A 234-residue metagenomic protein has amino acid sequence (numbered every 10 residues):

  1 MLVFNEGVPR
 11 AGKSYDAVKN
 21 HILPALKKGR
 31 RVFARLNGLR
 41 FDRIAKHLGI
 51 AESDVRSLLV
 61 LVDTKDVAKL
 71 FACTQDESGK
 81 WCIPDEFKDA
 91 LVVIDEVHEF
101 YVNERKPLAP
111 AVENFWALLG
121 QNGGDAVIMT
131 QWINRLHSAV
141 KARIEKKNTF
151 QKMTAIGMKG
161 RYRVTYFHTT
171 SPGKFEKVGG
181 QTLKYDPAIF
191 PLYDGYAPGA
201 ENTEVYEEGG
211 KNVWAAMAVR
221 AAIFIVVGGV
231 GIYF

Functional and structural regions predicted by a protein language model:
M1-G195: Cytosolic/nucleoplasmic/matrix-facing N-terminal domains/tails of membrane-anchored or organelle-targeted proteins
A197-F234: C-terminal single-pass membrane-anchor helix
